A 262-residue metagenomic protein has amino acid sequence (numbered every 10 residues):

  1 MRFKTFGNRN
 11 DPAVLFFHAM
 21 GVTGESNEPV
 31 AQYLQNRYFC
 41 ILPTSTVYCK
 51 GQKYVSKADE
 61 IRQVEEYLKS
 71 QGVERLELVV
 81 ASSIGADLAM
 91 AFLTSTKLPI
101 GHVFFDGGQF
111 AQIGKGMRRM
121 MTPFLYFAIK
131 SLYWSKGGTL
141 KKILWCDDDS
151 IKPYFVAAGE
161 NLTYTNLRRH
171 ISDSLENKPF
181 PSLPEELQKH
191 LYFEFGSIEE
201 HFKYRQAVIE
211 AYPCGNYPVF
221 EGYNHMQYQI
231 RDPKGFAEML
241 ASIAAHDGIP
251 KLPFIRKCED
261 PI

Functional and structural regions predicted by a protein language model:
M1-L15, N36-F39, A157-N161, S242-I262: Alpha/beta-hydrolase fold catalytic core
K4-K50: Conserved HGGG/HGGXW glycine-rich cap/lid loop of the alpha/beta-hydrolase fold
I41-L78: Active-site loop/oxyanion-hole signature of alpha/beta-hydrolase fold enzymes
V80-A89: Gly/Ala-rich beta-loop-alpha elbow adjacent to hydrolase catalytic centers
T94-S131: Flexible "cap/lid" loop of the alpha/beta hydrolase fold
K115-G116, L132-E185: Conserved alpha/beta-hydrolase catalytic His-Asp/Glu region
S172-E210, Y228-Q229: Conserved serine/cysteine hydrolase catalytic core
Y223-F236: Catalytic histidine-centered segment of alpha/beta-hydrolase-like enzymes
